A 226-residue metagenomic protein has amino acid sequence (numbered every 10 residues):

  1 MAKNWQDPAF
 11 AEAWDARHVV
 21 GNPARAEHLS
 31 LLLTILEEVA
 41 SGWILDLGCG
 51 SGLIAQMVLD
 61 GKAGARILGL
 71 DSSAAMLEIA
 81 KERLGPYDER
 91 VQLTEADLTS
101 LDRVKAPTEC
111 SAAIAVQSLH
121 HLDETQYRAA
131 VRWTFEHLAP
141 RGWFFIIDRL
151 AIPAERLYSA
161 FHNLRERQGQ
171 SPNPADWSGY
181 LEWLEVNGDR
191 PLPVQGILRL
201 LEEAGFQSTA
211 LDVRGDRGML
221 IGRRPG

Functional and structural regions predicted by a protein language model:
M1-E38: Conserved class I S-adenosyl-L-methionine
L45, S51-S100: Class I SAM-dependent methyltransferase SAM/SAH-binding core
S100-P107: Short conserved loop adjoining the S-adenosyl-L-methionine
I114: A conserved beta-strand element that flanks and buttresses the S-adenosyl-L-methionine
Q117-S118: Short catalytic micro-motifs in class I SAM-dependent methyltransferases
R128-P140: A short glycine-rich, Lys/Arg-flanked "PGG" loop and its adjoining helix->strand segment in the class I
I147-A204: C-terminal alpha-helical "lid/dimerization" subdomain adjacent to the S-adenosyl-L-methionine
A204-G226: Core SAM-dependent methyltransferase catalytic element
